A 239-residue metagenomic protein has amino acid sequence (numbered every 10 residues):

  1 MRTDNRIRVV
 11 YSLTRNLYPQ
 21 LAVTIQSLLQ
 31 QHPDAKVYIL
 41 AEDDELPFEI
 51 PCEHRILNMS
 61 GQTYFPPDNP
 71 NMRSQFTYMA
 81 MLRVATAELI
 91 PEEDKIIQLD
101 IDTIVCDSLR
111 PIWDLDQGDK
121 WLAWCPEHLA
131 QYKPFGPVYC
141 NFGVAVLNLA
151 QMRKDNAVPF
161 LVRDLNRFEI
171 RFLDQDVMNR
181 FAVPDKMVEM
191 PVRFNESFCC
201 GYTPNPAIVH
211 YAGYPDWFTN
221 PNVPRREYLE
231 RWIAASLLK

Functional and structural regions predicted by a protein language model:
M1-L13, V23, I39, L147-K239: A glycosyltransferase accessory/donor-loop signature
N5-L17, P67-M72: Glycine-rich phosphate-binding "P-loop"
S27-A35: Short, acidic, metal-binding catalytic loop of nucleotide-sugar glycosyltransferases
V37-E42, W124: Short internal beta-strands
A41-L46, H128, R193-E196: Short, polar loop motifs at secondary-structure junctions
P47-E88: Active-site-proximal specificity loops/subdomain of glycosyltransferases
M79-L129, F135-Y139, V146-L147: GT-A fold catalytic core of metal-dependent nucleotide-sugar glycosyltransferases, centered on the diacidic
Y139-F142, P204: Short, solvent-exposed loop/turn segments at the edges of secondary structure
